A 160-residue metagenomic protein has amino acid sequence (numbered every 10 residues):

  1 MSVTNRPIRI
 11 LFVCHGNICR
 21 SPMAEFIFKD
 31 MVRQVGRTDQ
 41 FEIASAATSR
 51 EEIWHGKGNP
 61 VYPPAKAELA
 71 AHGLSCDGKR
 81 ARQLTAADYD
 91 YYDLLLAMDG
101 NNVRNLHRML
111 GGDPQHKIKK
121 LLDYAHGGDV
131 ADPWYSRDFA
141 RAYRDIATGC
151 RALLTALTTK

Functional and structural regions predicted by a protein language model:
S2-K160: Short polar/charged helix/loop
